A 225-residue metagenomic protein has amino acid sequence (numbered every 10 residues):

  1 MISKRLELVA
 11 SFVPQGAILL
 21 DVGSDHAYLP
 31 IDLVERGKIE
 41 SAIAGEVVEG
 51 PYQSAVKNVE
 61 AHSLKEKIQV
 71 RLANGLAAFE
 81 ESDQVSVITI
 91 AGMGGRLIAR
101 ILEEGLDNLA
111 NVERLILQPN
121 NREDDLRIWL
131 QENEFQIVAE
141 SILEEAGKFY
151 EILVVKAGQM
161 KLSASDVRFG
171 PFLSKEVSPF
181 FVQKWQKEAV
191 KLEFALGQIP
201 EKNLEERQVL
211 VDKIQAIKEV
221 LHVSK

Functional and structural regions predicted by a protein language model:
M1-G16, I31: S-adenosyl-L-methionine
I2, R96-K225: Class I S-adenosyl-L-methionine
G16-D25: Conserved class I S-adenosyl-L-methionine
H26, G50-P51: Conserved short alpha-helix immediately C-terminal to the canonical SAM/SAH-binding motif I of Rossmann-like
H26-I39: Conserved SAM-binding loop of SAM-dependent methyltransferases across substrates and taxa, primarily the Class I
S41-E46: Conserved SAM-binding motif I beta-strand of class I
Q53-S82: S-adenosyl-L-methionine
Q84-G92: Short SAM/SAH-binding signature in class I
